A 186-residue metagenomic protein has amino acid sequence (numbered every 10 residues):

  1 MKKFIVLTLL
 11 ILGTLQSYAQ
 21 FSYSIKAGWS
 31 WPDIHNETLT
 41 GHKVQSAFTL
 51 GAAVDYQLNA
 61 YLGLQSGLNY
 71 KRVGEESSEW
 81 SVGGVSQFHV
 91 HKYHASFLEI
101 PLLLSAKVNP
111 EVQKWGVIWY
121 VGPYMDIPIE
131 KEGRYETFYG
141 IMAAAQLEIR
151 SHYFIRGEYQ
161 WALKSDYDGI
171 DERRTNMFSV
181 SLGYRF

Functional and structural regions predicted by a protein language model:
L15-A19: Sec/Tat signal peptide C-region and signal peptidase I cleavage site
F21-Y23, Y61-L64, E111-V112, L147 (+1 more regions): Repeated loop/turn-to-beta-strand initiation elements of outer-membrane beta-barrel proteins
S22, S30, L103, R174-F186: Outer-membrane beta-barrel "beta-signal"
I25-A27, S66, L102, W119-P123 (+3 more regions): Membrane-embedded beta-strand positions of outer-membrane beta-barrel proteins
W29-D33, Y70-G74, V108, P123-K131 (+2 more regions): Transmembrane beta-strands of outer-membrane beta-barrel pores
D33-K43, R72-S96, I127-E136, S165-F178: Flexible, solvent-exposed loop segments that connect beta-strands
F48-A52, L98-L102, V117, Y139-A143 (+1 more regions): Hydrophobic, lipid-facing positions within transmembrane beta-strands of outer-membrane proteins
V54-Y56, L104-P110, I127, L147-I149 (+2 more regions): Residue-level signature of outer-membrane beta-barrel architecture
